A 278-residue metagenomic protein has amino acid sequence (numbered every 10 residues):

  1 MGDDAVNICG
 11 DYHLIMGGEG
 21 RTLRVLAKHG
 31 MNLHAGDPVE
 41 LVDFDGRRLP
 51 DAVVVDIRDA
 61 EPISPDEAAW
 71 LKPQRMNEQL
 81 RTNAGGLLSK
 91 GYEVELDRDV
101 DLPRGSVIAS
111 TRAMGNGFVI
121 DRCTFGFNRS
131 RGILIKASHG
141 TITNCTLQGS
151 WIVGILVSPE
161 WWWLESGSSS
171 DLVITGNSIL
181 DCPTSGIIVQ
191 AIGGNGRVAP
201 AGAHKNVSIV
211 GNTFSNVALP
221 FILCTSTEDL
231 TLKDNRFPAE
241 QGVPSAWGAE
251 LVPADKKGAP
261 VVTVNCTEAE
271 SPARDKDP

Functional and structural regions predicted by a protein language model:
G2-I8, G17-G18, R129-K136, W151-V157 (+5 more regions): Short glycine/acidic-rich loop motifs that flank beta-strands on beta-rich extracellular proteins
I15-M16, M31-P38, A69-T82, E228-P278: Acidic, glycine- and Ser/Thr-rich low-complexity intrinsically disordered tracts in extracellular/secreted proteins
K28-A84: Ser/Thr/Gly-rich low-complexity blocks that favor extended beta-strand/coil architectures
H29-G46, D99-F125: Extended Gly/Ser/Thr-rich low-complexity repeat segments, especially those forming or decorating extracellular
K72-V107: Long, low-complexity, polar/charged, intrinsically disordered or flexibly structured peripheral segments
T111-R112, N116-G117, F125-F127, L134-K136 (+5 more regions): Low-complexity, polar/charged sequence tracts that form flexible coils or short amphipathic helices and often embed
